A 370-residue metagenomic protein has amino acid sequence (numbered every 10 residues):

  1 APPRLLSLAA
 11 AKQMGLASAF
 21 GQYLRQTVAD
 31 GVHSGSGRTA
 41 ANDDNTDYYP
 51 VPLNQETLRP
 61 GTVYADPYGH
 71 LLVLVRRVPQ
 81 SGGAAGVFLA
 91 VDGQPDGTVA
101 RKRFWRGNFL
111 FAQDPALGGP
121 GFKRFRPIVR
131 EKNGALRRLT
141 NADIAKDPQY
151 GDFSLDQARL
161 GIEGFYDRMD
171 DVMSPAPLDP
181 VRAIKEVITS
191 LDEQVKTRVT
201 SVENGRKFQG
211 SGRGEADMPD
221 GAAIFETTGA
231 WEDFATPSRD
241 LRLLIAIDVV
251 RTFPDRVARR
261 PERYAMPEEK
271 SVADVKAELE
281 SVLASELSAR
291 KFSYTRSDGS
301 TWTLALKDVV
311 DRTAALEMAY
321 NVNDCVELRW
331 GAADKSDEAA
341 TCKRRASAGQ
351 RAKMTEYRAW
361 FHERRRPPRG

Functional and structural regions predicted by a protein language model:
A1-T46, R126-G370: Mixed-charge, low-complexity intrinsically disordered regions
N45-Q55: Short alpha-helix capping/helix-loop boundary micro-motifs
E56-Y64, Y68: Structural motif
T62-V63, L71-V73, V87-L89: Beta-sheet entry/capping signal
D66, Q80, E131: Acidic surface patches and DE-rich sequence motifs
H70-Q80: Short beta-strand-centered aromatic/proline hotspots
G82-F109: Short solvent-exposed strand/turn elements
V99-R138: Active-site rim recognition segments
